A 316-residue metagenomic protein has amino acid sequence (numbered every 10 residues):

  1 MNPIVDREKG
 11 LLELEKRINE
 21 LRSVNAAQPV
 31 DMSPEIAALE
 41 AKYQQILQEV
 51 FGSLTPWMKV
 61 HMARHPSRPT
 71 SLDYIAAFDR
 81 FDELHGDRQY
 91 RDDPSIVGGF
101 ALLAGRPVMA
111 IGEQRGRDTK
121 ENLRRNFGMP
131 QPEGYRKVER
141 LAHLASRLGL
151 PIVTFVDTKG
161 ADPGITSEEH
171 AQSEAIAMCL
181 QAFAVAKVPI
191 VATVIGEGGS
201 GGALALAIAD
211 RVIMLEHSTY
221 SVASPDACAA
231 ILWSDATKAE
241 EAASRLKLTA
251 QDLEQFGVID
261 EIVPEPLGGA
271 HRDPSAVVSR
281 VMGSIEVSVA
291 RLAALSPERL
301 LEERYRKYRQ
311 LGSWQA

Functional and structural regions predicted by a protein language model:
M1-P107, S275-A316: Intrinsically disordered, low-complexity segments enriched in small/flexible residues
L14, T55, A110, D157 (+3 more regions): Terminal peptide-recognition signature
V60-A63, L123-F127, G268-H271: Short hinge/gating elements
H61, F100-L102, P107-I111, V153-F155 (+4 more regions): Structured core elements
P69-S71, D118-K120, D162-G164: Short active-site-adjacent helix-start/loop capping segments
A77, D92, G98, L103-F155 (+1 more regions): Glycine-rich beta-alpha loop segments
Q89-R91, G99-L102, H143, L204 (+2 more regions): Replace "in large, NTP-powered and nucleic-acid-processing enzymes" with "in large, NTP-powered factors and other
V156-E286, A290, A294: Conserved catalytic cores of soluble enzyme domains, especially glycine-rich substrate-binding beta-alpha loops
